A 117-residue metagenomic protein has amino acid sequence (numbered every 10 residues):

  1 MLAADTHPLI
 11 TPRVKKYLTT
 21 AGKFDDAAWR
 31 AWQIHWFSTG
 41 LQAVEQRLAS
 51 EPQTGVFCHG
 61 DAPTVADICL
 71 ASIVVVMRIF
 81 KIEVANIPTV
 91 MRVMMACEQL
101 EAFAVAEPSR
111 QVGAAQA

Functional and structural regions predicted by a protein language model:
A3-M95, Q99: GST-like fold's C-terminal all-alpha helical module
K15-K16, A104-A106: Short, flexible segments with low predicted structural confidence
N86, A106-E107: A generic structural-conservation signal
F103, S109-A117: C-terminal helix/juxtamembrane-tail motif
